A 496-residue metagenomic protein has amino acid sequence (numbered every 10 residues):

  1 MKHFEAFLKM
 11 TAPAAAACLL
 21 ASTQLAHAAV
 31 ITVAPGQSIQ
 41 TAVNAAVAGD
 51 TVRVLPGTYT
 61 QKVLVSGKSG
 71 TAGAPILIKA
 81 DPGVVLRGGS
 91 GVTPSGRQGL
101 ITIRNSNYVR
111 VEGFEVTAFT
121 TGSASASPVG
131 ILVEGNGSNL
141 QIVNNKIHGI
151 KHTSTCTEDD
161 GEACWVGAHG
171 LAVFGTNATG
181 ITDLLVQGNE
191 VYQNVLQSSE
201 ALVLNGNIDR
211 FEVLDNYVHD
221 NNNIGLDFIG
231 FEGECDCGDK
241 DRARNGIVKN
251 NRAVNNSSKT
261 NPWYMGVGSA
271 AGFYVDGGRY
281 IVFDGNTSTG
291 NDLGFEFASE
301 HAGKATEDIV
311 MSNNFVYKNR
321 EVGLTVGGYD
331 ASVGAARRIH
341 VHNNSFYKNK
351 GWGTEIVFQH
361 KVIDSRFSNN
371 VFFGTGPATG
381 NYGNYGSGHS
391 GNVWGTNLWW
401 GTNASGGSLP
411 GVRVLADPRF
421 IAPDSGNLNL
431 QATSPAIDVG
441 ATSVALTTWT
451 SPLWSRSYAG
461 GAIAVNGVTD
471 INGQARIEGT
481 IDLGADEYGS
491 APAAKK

Functional and structural regions predicted by a protein language model:
L25-T41, A45-T51, P56-T58, P82-V85 (+1 more regions): Right-handed parallel beta-helix/beta-solenoid
A29, D50, Q61, A74-I76 (+21 more regions): The right-handed parallel beta-helix/beta-solenoid scaffold, focusing on the short coil/turn and N-cap positions
Q40, N44-A48, Y59-L77, V85-E112 (+3 more regions): Extracellular beta-strand-rich solenoid/capping regions of secreted or surface-exposed proteins that bind or remodel
V54, I78, V109-V111, L140-I142 (+12 more regions): All-beta strand scaffolds that present successive hydrophobic residues in beta-strands
Y59-L64, G88-L100, T120-V129, K151-H169 (+14 more regions): Short glycine/acidic-rich loop motifs that flank beta-strands on beta-rich extracellular proteins
V282-T289, H301-G303, E307-T433, L446: Predominantly extracellular beta-rich ligand-binding scaffolds that present long acidic/polar faces for carbohydrate
S434-K496: Surface beta-loop-beta hairpin patches that serve as ligand-binding interfaces in beta-rich domains
